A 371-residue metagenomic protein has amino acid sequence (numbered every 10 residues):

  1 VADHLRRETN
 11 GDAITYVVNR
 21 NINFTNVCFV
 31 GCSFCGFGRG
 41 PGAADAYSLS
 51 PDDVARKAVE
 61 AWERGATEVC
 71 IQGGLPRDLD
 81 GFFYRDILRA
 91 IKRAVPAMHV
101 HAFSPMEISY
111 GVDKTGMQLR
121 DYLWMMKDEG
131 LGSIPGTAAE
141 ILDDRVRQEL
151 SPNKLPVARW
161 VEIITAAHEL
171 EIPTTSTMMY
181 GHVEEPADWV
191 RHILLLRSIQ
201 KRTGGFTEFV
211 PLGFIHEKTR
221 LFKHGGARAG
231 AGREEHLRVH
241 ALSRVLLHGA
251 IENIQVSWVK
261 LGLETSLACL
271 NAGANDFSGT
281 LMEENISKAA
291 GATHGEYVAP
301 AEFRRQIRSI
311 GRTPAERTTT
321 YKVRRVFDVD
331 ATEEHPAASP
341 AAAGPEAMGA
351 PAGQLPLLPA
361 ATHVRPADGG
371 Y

Functional and structural regions predicted by a protein language model:
D3, I22, R89, A241 (+1 more regions): Active-site phosphate/pyrophosphate- and oxyanion-stabilizing loops and adjacent acidic/basic residues in soluble
H4, E8, I14-D53, R77: Canonical Radical SAM [4Fe-4S] cluster-binding loop centered on the CxxxCxxC motif and its immediate flanking residues
R6, K92, H168, Q200 (+1 more regions): N-terminal cationic-hydrophobic initiation segments that often serve targeting/anchoring roles
T9-N10, V95, E171, T203-G204 (+1 more regions): A structural signal for short coil/turn segments at secondary-structure junctions
I14-R20, V69, V100-S104, I134-G136 (+4 more regions): Hydrophobic faces of well-ordered beta-strands that scaffold small-molecule active sites in alpha/beta enzyme cores
N26-C28, G36, T137-A138, G213-I215 (+1 more regions): Short, small-residue-rich loop/turn micro-motifs
R39-S198: Conserved Radical SAM active-site core
W62, L194, Q200-Y371: Auxiliary Fe-S-binding modules of radical SAM enzymes
